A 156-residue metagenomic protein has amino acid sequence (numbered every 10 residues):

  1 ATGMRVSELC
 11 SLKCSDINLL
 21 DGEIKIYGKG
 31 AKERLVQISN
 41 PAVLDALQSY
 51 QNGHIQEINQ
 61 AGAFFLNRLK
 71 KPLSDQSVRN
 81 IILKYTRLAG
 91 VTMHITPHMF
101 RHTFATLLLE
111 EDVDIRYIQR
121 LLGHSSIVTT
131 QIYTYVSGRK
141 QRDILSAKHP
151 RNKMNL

Functional and structural regions predicted by a protein language model:
A1, Q76, K84-R87, R101-H124 (+1 more regions): C-terminal catalytic core of tyrosine-transesterase DNA break-rejoin enzymes
A1-D21: Short, charged phosphate-coordinating catalytic segments
C14, K29, N40-V43, V78 (+2 more regions): ATP/adenylate-binding site constellation spanning eukaryotic-like Ser/Thr protein kinases, ABC-transporter
L20-E23, Y27-R68, A89: Basic, alpha-helical nucleic-acid-contacting "clamp/cap" segments
G30, T129-A147: Catalytic-site neighborhood detector that most strongly recognizes the C-terminal catalytic loop/helix of tyrosine
V36, H94-H98: Catalytic tyrosine of NAD(P)H-dependent dehydrogenase/reductases that use a Tyr as the general acid/base
H149-L156: C-terminal secondary-structure termini that scaffold catalytic or DNA-interacting sites
